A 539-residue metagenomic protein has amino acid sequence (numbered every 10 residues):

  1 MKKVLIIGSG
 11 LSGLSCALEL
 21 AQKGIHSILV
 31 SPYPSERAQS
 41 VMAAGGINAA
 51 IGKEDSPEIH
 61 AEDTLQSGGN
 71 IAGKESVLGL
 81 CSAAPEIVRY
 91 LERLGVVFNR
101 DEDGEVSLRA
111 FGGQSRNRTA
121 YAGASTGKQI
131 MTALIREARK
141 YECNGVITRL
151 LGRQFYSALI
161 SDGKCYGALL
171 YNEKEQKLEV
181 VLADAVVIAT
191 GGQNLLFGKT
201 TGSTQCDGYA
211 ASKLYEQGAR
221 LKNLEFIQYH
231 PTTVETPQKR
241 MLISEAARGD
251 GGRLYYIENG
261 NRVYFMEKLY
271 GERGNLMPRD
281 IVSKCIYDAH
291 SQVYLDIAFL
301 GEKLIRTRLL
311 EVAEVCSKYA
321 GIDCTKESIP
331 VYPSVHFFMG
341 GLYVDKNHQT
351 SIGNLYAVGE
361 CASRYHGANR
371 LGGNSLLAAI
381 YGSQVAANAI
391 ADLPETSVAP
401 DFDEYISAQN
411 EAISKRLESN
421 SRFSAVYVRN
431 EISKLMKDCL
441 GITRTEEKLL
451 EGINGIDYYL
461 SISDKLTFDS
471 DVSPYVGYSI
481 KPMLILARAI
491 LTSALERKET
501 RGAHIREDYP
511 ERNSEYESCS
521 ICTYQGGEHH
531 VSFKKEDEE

Functional and structural regions predicted by a protein language model:
K2-K3, E19, K23, P34-E36 (+9 more regions): Glycine- and aromatic-enriched mobile tails/lids
V4-L29: N-terminal Rossmann-like FAD-binding beta1-loop-alpha1 element of flavoenzymes
G10-L11, P34, S125, Q193-N194: Residue-level detector of alpha-helix initiation sites
A49-L80: Glycine-rich active-site loop/strand segments that organize a redox cofactor
N70-K74, E105-M131, N194-G198, V293-K303: Helix-loop-beta segment of a Rossmann-like dinucleotide-binding subdomain
R93-K177, L182, A189, H230-P237: Conserved redox-cofactor binding core of oxidoreductases
A183-A185, A189-N194, C361-A362: Glycine-/small-residue-rich beta->alpha transition segments that form the dinucleotide
K213, A219-E327, I380, A389-T396: An anion/pyrophosphate-binding glycine-rich loop and adjacent beta-alpha core in soluble alpha-beta enzymes
